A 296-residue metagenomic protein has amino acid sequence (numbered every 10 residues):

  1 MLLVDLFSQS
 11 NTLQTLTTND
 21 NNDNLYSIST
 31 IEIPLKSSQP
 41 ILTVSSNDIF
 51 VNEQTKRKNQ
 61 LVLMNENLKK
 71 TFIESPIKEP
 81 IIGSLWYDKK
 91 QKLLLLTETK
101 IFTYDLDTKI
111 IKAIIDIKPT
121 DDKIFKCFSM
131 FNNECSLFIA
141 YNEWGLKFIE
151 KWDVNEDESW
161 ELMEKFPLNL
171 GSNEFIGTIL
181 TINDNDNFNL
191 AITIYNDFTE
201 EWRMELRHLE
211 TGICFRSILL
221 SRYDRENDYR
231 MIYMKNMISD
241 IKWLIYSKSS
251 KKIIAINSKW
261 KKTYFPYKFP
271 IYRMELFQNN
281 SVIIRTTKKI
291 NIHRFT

Functional and structural regions predicted by a protein language model:
L3-S37, N65-K70, S258-K259: A short helix->beta-strand "capping" segment at the edge of beta-propeller domains
L13-N22, V44-S75: Beta-propeller domains
P34-S46, I77-K90, I117-E134, P167-D184 (+2 more regions): Repeated scaffold domains used in trafficking and secretory/extracellular systems, primarily beta-propellers
I49-F50, K92-L93, C135-L137, F188-L190 (+2 more regions): Hydrophobic beta-strand positions that form the internal "hydrophobic ladder" of WD40/Gbeta-like beta-propeller blades
K56-L63, T99-D105, F125-K126, C135-S136 (+4 more regions): Structural motif
K123-R207: Solenoidal tandem-repeat scaffolds enriched in leucines and small polar residues
I192-L206, I213-I256: Loop/turn-rich, solvent-exposed surfaces of beta-rich toroidal or solenoidal domains
I238-T296: C-terminal closing repeat unit and adjoining cap/tail of repeat-based domains
